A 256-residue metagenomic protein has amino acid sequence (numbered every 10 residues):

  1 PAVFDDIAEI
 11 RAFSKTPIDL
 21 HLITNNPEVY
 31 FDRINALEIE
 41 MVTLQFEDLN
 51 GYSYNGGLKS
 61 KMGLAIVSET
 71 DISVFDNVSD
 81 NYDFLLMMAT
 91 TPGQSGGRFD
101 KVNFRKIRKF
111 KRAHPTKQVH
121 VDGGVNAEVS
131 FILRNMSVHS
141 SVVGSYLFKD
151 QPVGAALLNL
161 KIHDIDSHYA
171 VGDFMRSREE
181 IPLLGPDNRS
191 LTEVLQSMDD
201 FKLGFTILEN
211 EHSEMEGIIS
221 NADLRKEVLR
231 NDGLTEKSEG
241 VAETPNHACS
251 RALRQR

Functional and structural regions predicted by a protein language model:
P1-G57: N-terminal active-site wall of soluble small-molecule enzyme domains
I18-L22, E40-L44, M62-I66, L85-M87 (+2 more regions): Hydrophobic faces of well-ordered beta-strands that scaffold small-molecule active sites in alpha/beta enzyme cores
L20-P27, A65-I72, Q118-E128, P186-N188 (+2 more regions): Glycine-rich beta-to-alpha transition loops that act as phosphate-gripper elements at the mouths of alpha/beta enzyme
N25-E38, E69-N81, G123-S141: Catalytic cores of alpha/beta
V42-G51, L86-R98, M136-L157: Glycine-rich phosphate-binding active-site loops on the catalytic face of alpha/beta enzymes
N55-G57, R134, F148-H168: C-terminal helical cap(s) of enzyme catalytic domains, especially alpha/beta-barrels
A65-D100: Histidine/lysine/aspartate-rich catalytic loop segments that bind and position anionic ligands
D164-S197, L203, E209-N210, M215-I218 (+1 more regions): Bateman/CBS regulatory modules and CBS-like beta-alpha motifs in cytosolic regions of diverse proteins
